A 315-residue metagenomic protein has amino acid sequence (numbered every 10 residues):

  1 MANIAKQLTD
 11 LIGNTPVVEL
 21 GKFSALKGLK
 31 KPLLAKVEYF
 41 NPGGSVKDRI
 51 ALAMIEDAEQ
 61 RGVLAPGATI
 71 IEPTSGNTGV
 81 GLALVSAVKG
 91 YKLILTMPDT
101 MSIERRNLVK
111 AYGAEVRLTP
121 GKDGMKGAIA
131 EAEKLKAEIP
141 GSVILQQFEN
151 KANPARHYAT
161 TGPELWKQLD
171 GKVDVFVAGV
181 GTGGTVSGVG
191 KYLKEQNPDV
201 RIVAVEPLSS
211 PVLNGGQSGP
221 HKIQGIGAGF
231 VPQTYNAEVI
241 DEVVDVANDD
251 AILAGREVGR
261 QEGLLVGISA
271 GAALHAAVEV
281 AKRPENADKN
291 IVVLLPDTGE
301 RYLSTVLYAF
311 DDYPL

Functional and structural regions predicted by a protein language model:
M1-L315: PLP-dependent amino-acid enzyme catalytic core
